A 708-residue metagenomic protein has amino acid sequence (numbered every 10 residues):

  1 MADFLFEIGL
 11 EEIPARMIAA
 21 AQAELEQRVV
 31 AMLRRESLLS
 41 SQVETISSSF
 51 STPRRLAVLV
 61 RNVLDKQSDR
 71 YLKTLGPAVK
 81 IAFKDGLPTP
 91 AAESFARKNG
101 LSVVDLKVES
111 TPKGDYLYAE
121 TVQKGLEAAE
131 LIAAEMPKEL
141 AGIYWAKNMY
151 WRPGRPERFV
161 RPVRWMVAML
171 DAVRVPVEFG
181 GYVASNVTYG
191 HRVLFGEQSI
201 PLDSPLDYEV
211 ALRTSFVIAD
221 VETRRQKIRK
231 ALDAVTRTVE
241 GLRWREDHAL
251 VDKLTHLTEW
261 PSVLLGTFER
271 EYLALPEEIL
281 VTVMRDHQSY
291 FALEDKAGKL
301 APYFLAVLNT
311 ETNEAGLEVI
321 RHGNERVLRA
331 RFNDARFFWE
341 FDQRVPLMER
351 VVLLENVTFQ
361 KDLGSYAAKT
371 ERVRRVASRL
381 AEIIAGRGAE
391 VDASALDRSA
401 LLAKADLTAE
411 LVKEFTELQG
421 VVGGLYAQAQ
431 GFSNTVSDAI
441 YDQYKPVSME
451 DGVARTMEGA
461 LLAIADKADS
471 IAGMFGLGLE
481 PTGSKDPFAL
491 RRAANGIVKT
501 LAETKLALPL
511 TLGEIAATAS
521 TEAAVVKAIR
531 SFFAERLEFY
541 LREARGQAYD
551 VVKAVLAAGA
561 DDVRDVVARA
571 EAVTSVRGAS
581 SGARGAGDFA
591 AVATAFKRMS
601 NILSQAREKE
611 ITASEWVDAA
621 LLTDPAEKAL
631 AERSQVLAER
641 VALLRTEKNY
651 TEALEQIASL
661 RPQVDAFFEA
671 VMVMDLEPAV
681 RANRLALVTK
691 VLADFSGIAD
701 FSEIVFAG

Functional and structural regions predicted by a protein language model:
M1-G708: Amphipathic alpha-helical "coupling" segments that flank catalytic cores
